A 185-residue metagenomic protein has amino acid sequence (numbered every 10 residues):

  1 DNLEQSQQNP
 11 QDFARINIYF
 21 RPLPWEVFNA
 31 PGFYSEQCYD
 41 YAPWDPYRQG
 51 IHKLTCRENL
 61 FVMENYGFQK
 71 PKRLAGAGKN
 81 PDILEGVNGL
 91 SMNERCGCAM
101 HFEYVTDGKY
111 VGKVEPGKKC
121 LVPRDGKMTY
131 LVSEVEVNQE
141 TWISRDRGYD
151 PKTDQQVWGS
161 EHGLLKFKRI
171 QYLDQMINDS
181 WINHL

Functional and structural regions predicted by a protein language model:
D1-P43: Short N-terminal edge-element motif at the start of the domain
S6-Q8, E36-L185: Calycin-type beta-barrel ligand-binding domains and close structural analogs
